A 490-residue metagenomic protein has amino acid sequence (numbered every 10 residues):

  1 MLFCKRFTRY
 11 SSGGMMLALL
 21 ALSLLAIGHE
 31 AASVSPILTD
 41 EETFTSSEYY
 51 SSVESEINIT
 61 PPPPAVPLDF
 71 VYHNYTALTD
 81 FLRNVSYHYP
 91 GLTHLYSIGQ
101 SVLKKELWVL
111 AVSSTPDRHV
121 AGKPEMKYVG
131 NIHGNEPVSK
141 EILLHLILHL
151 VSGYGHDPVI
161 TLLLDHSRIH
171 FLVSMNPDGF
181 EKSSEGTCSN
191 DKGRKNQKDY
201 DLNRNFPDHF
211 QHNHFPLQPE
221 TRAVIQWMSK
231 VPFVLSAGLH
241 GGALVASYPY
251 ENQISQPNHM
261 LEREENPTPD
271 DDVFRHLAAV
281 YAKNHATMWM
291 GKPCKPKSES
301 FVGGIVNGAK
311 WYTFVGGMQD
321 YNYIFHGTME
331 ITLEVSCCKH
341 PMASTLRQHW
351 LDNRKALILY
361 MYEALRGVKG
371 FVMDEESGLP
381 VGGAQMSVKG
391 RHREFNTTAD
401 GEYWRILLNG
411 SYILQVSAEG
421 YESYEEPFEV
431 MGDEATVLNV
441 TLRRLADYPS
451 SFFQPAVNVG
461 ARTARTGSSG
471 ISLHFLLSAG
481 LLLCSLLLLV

Functional and structural regions predicted by a protein language model:
T8-S33, L476-L489: Cleavable N-terminal signal peptides of Sec/SRP-targeted secreted and luminal proteins
S113-A279, K283-E299, G304, Y323 (+1 more regions): Active-site/substrate-binding loop(s) of hydrolase catalytic cores
S255, P341, L346-G367, N439-T441 (+1 more regions): Beta-strand-rich domain onsets/edges
V368, D374-H392, Q454-V459: Short, ordered, surface-exposed loop/turn motifs in non-cytosolic proteins
V388-N409, F428, L487-L488: Short, acidic Ser/Thr/Gly-rich low-complexity loop/linker segments typical of extracellular and cell-surface proteins
G410-G420: A short, solvent-exposed beta-strand micro-motif common in secreted/extracellular proteins
Y421-L445: Structured interaction patches on ligand/partner-binding surfaces of diverse proteins
P449-L477: C-terminal GPI-anchoring signal of eukaryotic secretory precursors
